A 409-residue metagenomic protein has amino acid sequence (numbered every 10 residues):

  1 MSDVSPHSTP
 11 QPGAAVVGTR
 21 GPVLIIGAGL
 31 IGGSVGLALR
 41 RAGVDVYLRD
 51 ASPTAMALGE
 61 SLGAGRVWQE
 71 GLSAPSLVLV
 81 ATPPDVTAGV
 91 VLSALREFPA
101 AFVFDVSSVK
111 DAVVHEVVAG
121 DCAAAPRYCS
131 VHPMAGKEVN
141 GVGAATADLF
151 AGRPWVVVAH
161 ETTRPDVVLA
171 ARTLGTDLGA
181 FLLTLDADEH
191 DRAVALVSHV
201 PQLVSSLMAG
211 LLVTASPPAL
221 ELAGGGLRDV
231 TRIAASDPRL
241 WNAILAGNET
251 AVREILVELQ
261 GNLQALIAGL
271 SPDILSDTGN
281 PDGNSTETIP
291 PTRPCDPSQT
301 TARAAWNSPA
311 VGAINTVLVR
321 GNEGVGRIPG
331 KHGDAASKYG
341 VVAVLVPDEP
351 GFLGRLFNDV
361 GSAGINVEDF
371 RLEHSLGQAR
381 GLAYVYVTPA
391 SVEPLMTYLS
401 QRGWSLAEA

Functional and structural regions predicted by a protein language model:
S2-V67: NAD(P)+-binding Rossmann beta1-loop-alpha1 motif at the extreme N-terminus of oxidoreductases
L24-I25, L48, V80, V157 (+1 more regions): Hydrophobic Val/Ile/Leu positions in short beta-strands of Rossmann-like dinucleotide-binding domains
A51-S52, S107, E373: Residues in the short beta-alpha loop(s) of Rossmann-like NAD(P)-binding domains
E70-F102: Rossmann-like NAD(P)-binding element
V90-N140: Rossmann-like NAD(P)(H) cofactor-binding subdomain of soluble oxidoreductases
L149-A235: Internal alpha-helical scaffold of NAD(P)-dependent oxidoreductase catalytic cores
S216-D277, T288, P294-R320, V342: Interdomain hinge/lid region at the active-site interface of Rossmann-like NAD(P)-dependent oxidoreductases
V317-A409: A conserved regulatory-domain signal marking ACT and ACT-like small-molecule sensing domains and adjacent regulatory
